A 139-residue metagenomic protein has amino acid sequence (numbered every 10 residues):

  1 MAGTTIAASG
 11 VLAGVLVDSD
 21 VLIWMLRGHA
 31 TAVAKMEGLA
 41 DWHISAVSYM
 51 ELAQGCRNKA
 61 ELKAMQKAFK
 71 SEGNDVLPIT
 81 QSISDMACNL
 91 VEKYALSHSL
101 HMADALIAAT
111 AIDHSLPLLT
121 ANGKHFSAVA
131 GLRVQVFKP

Functional and structural regions predicted by a protein language model:
M1-I44, Q54-K67: Short, well-structured N-terminal submotif of metal-dependent ribonuclease cores
A2-S9, A13, D75-A121: Active-site neighborhoods of divalent-metal-dependent phosphate/nucleic-acid chemistry enzymes
V17-D20, S45, S99-H101, N122-G123: Histidine- and aromatic-rich ligand-binding microenvironments
D18-S19, L52, A87, A111 (+1 more regions): Generic structural signal for small/hydrophobic residues in well-ordered secondary structure, especially within
V21-L22, S48, I83, L106-I107 (+1 more regions): Alpha-helix capping/helix-boundary segments
L22-I23, M50-A53, S127, Q135: Nucleotide phosphate-binding site architecture
V33-E37, K124-G131: Short loop/helix-cap segments at secondary-structure boundaries that form the rim of catalytic
H43-I44, V134-P139: Short hydrophobic/aromatic-enriched beta-strand-loop microsegments
